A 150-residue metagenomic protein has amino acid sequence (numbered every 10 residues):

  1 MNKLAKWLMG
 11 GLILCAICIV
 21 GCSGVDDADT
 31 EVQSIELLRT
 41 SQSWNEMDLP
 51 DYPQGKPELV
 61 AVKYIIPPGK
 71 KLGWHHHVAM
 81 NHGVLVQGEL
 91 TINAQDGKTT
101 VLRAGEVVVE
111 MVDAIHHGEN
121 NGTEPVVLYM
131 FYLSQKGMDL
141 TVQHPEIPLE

Functional and structural regions predicted by a protein language model:
M1-M9: Bacterial N-terminal signal peptides that target proteins for export
L4, A16-E58, V109, H144-E150: A short, N-terminal "cap"/entry segment at the start of jelly-roll beta-barrel domains of the cupin/DSBH fold
V60-H76, V112-I115: Conserved short histidine dyad/triad with adjacent acidic residue
I66, D96-D113: Short acidic-glycine-tyrosine-enriched beta hairpin
K71-L72, E89-N93, V107: Short beta-strand segments in beta-sandwich/barrel cores
L72-H77, A94, V101, E119-N121: Short histidine-centered beta-strand/loop micro-motifs that create catalytic or ligand/metal-coordination sites
H77-D96: Glycine- and acidic-residue-biased ligand/ion/polar-headgroup-sensing regions
D113-M138: Ligand-binding loop in jelly-roll beta-barrel domains
